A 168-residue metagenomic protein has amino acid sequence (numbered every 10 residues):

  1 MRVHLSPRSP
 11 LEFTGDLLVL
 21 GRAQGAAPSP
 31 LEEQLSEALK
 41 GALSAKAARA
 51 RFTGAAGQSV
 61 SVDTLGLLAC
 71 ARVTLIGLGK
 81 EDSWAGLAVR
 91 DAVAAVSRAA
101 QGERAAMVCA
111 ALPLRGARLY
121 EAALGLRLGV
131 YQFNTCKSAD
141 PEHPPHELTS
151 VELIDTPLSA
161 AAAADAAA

Functional and structural regions predicted by a protein language model:
M1-A168: Short amphipathic alpha-helical segment within the helicase RecA-like ATPase core that mediates nucleic-acid
